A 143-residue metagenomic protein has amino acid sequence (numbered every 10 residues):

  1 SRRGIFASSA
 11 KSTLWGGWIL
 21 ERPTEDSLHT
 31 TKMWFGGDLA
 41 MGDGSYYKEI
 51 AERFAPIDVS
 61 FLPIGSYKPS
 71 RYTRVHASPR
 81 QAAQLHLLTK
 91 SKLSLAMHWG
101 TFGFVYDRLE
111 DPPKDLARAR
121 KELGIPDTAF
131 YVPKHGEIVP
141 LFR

Functional and structural regions predicted by a protein language model:
S1-A55, H135-R143: Core dinuclear metal-dependent hydrolase active-site scaffold
D26, T30, A40-K134: Cap/insert and terminal regions of metallo-dependent hydrolase folds
